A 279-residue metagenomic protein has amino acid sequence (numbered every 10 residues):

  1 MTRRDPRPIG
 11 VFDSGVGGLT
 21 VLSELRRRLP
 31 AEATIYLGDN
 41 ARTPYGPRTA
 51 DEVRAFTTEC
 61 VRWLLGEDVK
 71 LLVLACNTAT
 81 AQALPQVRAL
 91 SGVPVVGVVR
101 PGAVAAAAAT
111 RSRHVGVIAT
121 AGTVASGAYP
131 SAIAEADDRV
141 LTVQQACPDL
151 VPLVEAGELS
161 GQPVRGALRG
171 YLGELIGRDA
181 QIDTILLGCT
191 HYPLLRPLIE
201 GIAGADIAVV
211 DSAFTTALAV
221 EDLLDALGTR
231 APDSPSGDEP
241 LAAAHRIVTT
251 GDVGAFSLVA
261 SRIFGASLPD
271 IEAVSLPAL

Functional and structural regions predicted by a protein language model:
M1-L279: Non-catalytic structural scaffold of enzyme domains
